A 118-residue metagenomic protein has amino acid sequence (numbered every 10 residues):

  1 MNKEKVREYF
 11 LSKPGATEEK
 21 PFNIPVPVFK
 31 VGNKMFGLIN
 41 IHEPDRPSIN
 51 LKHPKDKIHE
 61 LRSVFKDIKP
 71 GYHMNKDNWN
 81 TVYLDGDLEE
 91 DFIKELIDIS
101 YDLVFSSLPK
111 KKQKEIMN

Functional and structural regions predicted by a protein language model:
M1-N118: Charge-dense, helix-prone N-terminal extensions
